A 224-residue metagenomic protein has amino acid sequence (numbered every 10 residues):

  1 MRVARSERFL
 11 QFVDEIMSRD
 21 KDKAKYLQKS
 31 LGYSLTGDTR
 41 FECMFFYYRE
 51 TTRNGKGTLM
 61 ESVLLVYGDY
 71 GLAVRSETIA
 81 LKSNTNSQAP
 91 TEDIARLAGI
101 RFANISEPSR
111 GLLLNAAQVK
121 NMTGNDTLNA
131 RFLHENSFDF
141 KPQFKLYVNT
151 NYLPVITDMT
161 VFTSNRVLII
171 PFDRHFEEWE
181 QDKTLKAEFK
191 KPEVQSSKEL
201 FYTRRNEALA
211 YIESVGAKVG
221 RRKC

Functional and structural regions predicted by a protein language model:
M1-C224: Feature primarily recognizes SF3-like P-loop helicase cores of small DNA viruses
